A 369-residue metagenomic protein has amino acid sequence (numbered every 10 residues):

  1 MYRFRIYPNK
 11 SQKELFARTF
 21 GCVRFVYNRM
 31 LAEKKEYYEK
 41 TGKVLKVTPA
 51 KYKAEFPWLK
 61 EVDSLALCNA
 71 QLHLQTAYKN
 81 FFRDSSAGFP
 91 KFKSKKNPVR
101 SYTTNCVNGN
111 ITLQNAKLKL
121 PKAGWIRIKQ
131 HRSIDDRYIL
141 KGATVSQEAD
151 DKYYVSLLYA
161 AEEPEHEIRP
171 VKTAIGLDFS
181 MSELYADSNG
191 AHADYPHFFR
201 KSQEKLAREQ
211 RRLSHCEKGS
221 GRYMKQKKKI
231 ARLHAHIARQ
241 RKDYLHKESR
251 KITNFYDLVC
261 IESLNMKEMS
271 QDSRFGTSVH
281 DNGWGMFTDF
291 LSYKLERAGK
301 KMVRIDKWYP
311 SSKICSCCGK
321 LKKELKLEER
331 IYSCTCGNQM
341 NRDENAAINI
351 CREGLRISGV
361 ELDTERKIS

Functional and structural regions predicted by a protein language model:
M1-S369: Nucleic-acid substrate recognition interfaces
